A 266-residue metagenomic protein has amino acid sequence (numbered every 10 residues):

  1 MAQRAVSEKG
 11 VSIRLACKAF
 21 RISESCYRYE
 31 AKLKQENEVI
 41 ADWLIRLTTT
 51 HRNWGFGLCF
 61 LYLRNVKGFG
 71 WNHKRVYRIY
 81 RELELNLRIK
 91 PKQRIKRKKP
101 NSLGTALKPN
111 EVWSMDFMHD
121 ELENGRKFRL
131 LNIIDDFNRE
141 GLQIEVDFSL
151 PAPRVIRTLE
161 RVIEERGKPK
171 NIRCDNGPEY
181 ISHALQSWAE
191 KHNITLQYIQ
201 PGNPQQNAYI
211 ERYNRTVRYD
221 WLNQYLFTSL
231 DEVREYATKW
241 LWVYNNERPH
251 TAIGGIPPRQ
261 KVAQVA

Functional and structural regions predicted by a protein language model:
M1-A266: Charged DNA-binding/catalytic regions of mobile-element recombinases
